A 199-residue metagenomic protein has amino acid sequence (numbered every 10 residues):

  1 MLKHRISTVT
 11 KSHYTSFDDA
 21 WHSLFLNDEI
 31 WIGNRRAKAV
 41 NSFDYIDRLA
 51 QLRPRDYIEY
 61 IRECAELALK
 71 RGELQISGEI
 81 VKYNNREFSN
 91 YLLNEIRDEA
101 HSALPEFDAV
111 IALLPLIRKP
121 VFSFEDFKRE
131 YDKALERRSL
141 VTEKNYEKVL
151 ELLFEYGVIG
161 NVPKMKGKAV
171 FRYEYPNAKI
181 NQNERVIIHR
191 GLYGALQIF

Functional and structural regions predicted by a protein language model:
M1-H4, F88-N90, G191-I198: Conserved P-loop NTPase catalytic core
M1-R35: The catalytic "switch" region of P-loop NTPases
K38-A39, R48-V141: Winged-helix-like regulatory helical subdomains adjacent to P-loop NTPase cores
L140-N145, E155: Bergerat-fold GHKL/Histidine-kinase-like ATPase
K148: Metal-dependent nucleotide-binding catalytic modules
E151-K166: A short, conserved structural fragment
F171-F199: Short, amphipathic alpha-helical interaction segments positioned at domain boundaries
